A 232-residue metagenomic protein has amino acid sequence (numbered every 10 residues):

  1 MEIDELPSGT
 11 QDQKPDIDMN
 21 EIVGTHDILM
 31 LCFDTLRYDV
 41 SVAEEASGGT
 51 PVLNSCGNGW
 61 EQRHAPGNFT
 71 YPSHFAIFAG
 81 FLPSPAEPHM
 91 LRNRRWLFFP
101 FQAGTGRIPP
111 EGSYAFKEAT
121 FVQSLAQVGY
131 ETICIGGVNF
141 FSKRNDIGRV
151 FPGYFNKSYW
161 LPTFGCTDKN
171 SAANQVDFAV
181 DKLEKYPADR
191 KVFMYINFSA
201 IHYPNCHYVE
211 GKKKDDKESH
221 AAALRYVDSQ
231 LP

Functional and structural regions predicted by a protein language model:
M1-P232: Catalytic domains that recognize anionic headgroups
